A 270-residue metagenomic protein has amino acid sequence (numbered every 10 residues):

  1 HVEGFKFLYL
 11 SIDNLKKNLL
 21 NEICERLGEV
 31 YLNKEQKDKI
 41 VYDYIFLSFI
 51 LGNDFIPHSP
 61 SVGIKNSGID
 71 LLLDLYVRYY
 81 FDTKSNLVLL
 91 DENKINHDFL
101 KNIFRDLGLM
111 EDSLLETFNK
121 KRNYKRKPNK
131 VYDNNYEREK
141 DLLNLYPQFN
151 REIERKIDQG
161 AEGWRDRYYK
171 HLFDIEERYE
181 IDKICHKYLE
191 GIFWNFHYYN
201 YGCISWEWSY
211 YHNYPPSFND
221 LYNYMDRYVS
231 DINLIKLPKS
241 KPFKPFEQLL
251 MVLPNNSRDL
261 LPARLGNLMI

Functional and structural regions predicted by a protein language model:
H1-I270: Long, low-complexity, charge-dense
